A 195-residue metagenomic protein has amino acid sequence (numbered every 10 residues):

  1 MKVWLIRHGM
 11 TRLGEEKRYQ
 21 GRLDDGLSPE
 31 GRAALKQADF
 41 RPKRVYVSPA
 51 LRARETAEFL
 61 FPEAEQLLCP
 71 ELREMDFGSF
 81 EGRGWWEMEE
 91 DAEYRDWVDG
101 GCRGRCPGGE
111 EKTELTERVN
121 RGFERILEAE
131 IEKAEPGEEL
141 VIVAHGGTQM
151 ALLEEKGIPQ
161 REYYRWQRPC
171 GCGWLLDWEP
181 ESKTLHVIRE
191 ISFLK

Functional and structural regions predicted by a protein language model:
K2-A64, E110: Active-site-proximal alpha-helix that buttresses catalytic centers in soluble enzyme cores
K36-D39, T116, N120-I131: Generic structural signal for well-ordered alpha-helical scaffold segments
F40-E71, D96, E154, D177-K195: Conserved histidine-centered catalytic loops in small-molecule metabolism enzymes
K43-P49, A134, E139-V143: Short glycine-rich phosphate-binding loop at a beta-alpha junction
F59, E63, R125, A129 (+1 more regions): Active-site catalytic microenvironments for nucleophilic, acid-base chemistry
L60-R118: Phosphate-handling substructures
G146-M150, E179: GST superfamily/GST-like fold recognition
P159-H186: Domain-level recognition of soluble alpha/beta enzyme cores, biased toward histidine phosphatases/phosphomutases
